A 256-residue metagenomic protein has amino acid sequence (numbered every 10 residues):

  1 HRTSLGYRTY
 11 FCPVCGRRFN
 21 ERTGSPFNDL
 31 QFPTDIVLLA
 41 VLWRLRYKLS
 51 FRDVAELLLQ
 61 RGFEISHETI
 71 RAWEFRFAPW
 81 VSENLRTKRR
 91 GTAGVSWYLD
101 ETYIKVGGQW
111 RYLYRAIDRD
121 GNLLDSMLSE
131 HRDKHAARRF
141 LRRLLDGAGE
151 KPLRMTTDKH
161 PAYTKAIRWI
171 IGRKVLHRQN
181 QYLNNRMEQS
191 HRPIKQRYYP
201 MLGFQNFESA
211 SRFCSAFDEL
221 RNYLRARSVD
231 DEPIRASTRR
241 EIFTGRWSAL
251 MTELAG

Functional and structural regions predicted by a protein language model:
H1-R46, S66, A72, T92-Y98 (+1 more regions): Basic, short loop/linker segments at the boundary and entry of helix-turn-helix/winged-helix-like folds
C12, A40, V54, I70 (+9 more regions): Mobile genetic element proteins and their domesticated derivatives, centered on retroelements and DNA transposons
F27-Q31, R76, S126-A148: Active-site beta-loop-alpha junctions of metal-dependent nucleic acid enzymes, especially the RNase H-like/DDE
L45, G107-L123, R132-D133, L141-L145: Short conserved beta-strand segments at catalytic cores or DNA/RNA-binding microdomains of nucleic-acid binding
S50-F63: DNA-recognition alpha helix
F63-E64, E74-G107: Structured nucleic-acid-interacting core domains from mobile-element enzymes and related host factors, especially RNase
Q179-Q196, A210: RNase H-like two-metal-ion nuclease catalytic core shared by retroviral integrases and related mobile-element nucleases
P200, S211-G256: C-terminal domain-tail junction helix/linker
